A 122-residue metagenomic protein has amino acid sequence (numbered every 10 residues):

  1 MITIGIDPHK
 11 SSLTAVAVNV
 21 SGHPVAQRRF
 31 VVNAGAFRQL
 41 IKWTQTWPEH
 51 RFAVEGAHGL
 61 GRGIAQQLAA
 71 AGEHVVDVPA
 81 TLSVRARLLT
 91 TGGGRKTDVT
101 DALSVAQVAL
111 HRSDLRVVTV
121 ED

Functional and structural regions predicted by a protein language model:
M1-D122: Phosphate- and other anionic-substrate recognition elements at nucleic-acid/protein interfaces
